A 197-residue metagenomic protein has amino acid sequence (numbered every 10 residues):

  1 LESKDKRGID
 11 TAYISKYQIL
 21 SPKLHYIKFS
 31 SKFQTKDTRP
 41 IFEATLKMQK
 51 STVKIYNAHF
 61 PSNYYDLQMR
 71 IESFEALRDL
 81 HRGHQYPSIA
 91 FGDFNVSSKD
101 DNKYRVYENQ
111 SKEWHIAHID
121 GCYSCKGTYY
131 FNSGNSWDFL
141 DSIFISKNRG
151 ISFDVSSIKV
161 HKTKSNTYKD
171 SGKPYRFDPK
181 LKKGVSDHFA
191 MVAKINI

Functional and structural regions predicted by a protein language model:
L1-E2, S30-K32, F60-L67, A90 (+2 more regions): Second-shell loop/turn segments in exported
L1-T52: Structured beta-strand-rich core segments of catalytic domains in phosphoester-bond hydrolases
K4-G8, T35-K36, Y65-E72, G134-N135 (+1 more regions): Soluble non-cytosolic domains of exported or imported proteins
R7-D10, Y64-L67, S97-N102, F153: Extracytoplasmic/secreted cell-surface and envelope-processing proteins
K47-I71: Metal-dependent phosphoester/phosphodiester hydrolase catalytic core
H59-P61, F94-S97: Catalytic metal-binding/acid-base residues of hydrolase active sites
D66-Y86: A long, amphipathic alpha-helix that forms part of the scaffold/cap immediately adjacent to metal-dependent active
L80-I89, V96-I197: Metal-dependent phosphoester-hydrolase catalytic domains
